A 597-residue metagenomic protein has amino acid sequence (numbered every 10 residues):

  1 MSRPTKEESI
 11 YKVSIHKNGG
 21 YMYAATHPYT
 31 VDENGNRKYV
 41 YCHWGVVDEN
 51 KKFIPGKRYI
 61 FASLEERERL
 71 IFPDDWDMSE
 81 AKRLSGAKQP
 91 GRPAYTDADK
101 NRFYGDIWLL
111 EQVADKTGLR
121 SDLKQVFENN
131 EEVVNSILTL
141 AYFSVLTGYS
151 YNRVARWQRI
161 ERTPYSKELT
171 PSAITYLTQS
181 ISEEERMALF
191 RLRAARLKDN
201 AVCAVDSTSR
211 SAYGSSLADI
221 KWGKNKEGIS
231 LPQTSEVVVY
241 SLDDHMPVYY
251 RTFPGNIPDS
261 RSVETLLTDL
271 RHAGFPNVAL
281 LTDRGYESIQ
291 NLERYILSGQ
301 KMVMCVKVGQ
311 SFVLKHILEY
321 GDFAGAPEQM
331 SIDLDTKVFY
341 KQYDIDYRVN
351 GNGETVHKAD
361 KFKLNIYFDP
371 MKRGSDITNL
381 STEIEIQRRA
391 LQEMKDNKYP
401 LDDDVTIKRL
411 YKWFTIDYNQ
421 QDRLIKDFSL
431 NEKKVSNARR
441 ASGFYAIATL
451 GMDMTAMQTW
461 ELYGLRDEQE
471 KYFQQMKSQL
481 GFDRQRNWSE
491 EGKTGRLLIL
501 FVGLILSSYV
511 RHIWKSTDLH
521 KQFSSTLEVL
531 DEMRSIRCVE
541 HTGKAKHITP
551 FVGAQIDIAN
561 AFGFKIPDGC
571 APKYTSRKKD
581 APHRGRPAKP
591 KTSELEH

Functional and structural regions predicted by a protein language model:
M1-Y23, H27-G214, E236-N256, E264 (+3 more regions): Dynamic "connector" segments at or just before major functional cores
E33, E161-K167, L242-M246, L270-V278 (+3 more regions): Secondary-structure transition/capping motifs at alpha-helix termini and the adjoining loop/turn into the next element
V134-N135, A201, S230-Q233, V435-R439 (+2 more regions): Secondary-structure capping and boundary motifs in well-ordered enzyme cores
P232, T252, K301-L462, D531-H597: An anionic, glycine-rich sequence signature occurring as long contiguous blocks
R251-T252, I257-T268, H272-A273, Y286-S331 (+2 more regions): Catalytic or ion-translocation cores adjacent to nucleophile or general acid/base/metal-coordination motifs in diverse
A279-E287: Acidic/histidine-rich, metal-coordinating catalytic segments
Q458-R486: Short amphipathic alpha-helical "interface-anchor" segments enriched in bulky aromatics
